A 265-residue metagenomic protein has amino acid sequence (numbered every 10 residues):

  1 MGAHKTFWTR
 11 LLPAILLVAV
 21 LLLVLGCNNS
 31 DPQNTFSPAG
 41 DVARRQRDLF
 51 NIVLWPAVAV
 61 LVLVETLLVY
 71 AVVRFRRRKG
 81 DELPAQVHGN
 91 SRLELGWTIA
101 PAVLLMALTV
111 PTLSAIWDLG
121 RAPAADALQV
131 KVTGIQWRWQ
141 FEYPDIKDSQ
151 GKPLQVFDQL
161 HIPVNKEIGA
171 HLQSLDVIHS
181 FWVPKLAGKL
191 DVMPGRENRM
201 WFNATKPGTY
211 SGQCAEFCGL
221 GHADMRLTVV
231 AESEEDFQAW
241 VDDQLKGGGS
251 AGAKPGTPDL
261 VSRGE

Functional and structural regions predicted by a protein language model:
G2-A59: Hydrophobic alpha-helical segments
I15-A19, V58, V62, T98 (+1 more regions): Alpha-helical transmembrane spans of integral membrane proteins, capturing the lipid-embedded, hydrophobic core of TM
N28-I52, V72-E265: Non-transmembrane, membrane-proximal soluble domains of secreted or membrane proteins
L61-F75: Alpha-helical transmembrane segments
